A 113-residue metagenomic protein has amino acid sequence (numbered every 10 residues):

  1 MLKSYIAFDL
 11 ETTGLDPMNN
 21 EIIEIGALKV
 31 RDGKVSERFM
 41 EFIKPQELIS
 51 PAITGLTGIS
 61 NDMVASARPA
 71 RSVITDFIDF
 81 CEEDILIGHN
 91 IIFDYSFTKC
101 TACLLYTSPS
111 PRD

Functional and structural regions predicted by a protein language model:
M1-L104: Conserved non-catalytic scaffold segment of RNase H-like nuclease domains
Y106-D113: Conserved small/polar residues in nucleotide/adenosyl-binding loops
